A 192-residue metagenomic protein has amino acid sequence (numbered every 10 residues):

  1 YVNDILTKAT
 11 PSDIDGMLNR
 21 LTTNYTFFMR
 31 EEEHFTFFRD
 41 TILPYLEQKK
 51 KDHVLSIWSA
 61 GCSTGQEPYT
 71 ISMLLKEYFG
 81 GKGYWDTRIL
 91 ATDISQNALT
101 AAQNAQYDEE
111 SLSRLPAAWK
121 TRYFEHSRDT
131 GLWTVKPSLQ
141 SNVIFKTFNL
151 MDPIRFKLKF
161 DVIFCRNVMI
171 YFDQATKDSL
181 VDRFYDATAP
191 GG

Functional and structural regions predicted by a protein language model:
Y1-W58: Conserved AdoMet
N24-F28, T64, P153, I170: Short strand->helix junction
D52-T70, Y84-L90: Conserved class I S-adenosyl-L-methionine
A60, G80-F164, V168-F172, T176: Extended basic-aromatic, gly/pro-enriched interface segments that bind polyanionic ligands
T87, G191-G192: Glycine-centered, small-residue-biased loops immediately flanking beta-strands in adenine/cofactor-binding cores
D178-P190: A short glycine-rich, Lys/Arg-flanked "PGG" loop and its adjoining helix->strand segment in the class I
